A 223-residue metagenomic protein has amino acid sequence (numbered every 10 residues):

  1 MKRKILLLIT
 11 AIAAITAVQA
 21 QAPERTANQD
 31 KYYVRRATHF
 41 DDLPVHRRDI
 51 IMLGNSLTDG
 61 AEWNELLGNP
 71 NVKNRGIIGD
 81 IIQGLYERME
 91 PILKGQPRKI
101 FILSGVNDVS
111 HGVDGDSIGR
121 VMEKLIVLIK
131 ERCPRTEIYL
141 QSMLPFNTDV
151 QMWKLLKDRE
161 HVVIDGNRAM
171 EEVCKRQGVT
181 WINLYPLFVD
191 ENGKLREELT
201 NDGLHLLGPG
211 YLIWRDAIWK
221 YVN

Functional and structural regions predicted by a protein language model:
M1-I51, D59, W63, N223: N-terminal secretory targeting modules
P23-A27, N69-I82, S110, G203: Acidic/histidine-rich helix-loop elements that form or flank divalent-metal/phosphate-binding sites at the catalytic
L43-R47, L66-L67, K94-G95, R132 (+1 more regions): Extracellular/periplasmic catalytic domains that process cell-envelope and extracellular macromolecules
L53, T58-N71, I82-R120, Y139 (+1 more regions): Oxyanion-hole/transition-state-stabilizing segment in secreted/luminal serine hydrolases and related acyltransferases
N74-R75, N107-G115, L156-K157, T200-L204: Second-shell loop/turn segments in exported
G115-L125, V163-G166: Charged helix-capping and loop-helix junction motifs
C133-E137: A short helix->loop->beta-strand "cap" motif at the edges of active sites that frequently abuts
P145-N223: Catalytic His-Asp segment of secreted/periplasmic serine-dependent ester chemistry enzymes
